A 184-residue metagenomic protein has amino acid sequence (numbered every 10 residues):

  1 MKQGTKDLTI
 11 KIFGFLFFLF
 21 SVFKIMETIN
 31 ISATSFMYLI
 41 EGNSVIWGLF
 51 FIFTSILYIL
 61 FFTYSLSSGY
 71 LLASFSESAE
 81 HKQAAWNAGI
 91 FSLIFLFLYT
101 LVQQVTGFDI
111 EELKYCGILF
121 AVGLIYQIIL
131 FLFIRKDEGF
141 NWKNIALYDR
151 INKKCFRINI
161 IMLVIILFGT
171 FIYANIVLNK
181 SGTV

Functional and structural regions predicted by a protein language model:
M1-Q3, Y64-A84, F131-I151: Cytoplasmic membrane-interface regions of multi-pass membrane proteins
M1-S21, S44-W47, K154-R157: Cytosolic juxtamembrane helix and N-cap/initiation of the first transmembrane helix
K11-F15, E80-L98, I118-G123, R150-V164: Transmembrane alpha-helical segments of multi-pass membrane proteins
L19-I31: Alpha-helical transmembrane segments of multi-pass membrane proteins
S32-F50: Perimembrane loop-to-helix junctions flanking transmembrane segments
S44-L60, L113-L124, F156, I160: Alpha-helical transmembrane segments of polytopic membrane proteins
L124-N141, T170-A174: Membrane-water interface at the C-terminal end of transmembrane alpha helices
G169-V184: Juxtamembrane boundary at the C-terminal end of a transmembrane helix
